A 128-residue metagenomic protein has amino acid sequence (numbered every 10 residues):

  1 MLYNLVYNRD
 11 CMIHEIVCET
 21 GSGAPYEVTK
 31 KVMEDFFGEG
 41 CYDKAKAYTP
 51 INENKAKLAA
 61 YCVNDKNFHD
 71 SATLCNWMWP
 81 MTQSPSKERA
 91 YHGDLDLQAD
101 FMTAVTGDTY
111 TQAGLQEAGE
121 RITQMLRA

Functional and structural regions predicted by a protein language model:
M1-A128: Extended C-terminal regions of large enzymes
